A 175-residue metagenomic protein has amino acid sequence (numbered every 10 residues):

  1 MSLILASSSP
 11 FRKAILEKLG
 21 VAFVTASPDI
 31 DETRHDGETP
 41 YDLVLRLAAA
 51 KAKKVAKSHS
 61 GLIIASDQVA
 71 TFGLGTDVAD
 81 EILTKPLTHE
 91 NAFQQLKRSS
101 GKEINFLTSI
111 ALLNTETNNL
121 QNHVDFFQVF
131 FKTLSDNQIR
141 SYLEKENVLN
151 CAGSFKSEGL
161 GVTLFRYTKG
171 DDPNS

Functional and structural regions predicted by a protein language model:
M1-V21: N-terminal beta1-alpha1 ligand-phosphate binding loop
L3, G37-S175: Anionic-ligand binding patches
S8, P28, T115: Cofactor-binding loop segments of dinucleotide-utilizing enzymes, especially the Rossmann-like FAD- and NAD(P)+-binding
R12, E32-R34, N119: Flexible, glycine-rich phosphate/dinucleotide-binding loops and adjacent beta-alpha linkers at cofactor/substrate
A14-K18, H35, K57-S58: Short loop/helix-cap segments at secondary-structure boundaries that form the rim of catalytic
V21-A22, K156: A generic short alpha-helical patch detector that favors 3-5-residue windows in or near N-terminal regions
F23-T33: A short beta-strand-loop structural module common to alpha/beta enzyme folds
